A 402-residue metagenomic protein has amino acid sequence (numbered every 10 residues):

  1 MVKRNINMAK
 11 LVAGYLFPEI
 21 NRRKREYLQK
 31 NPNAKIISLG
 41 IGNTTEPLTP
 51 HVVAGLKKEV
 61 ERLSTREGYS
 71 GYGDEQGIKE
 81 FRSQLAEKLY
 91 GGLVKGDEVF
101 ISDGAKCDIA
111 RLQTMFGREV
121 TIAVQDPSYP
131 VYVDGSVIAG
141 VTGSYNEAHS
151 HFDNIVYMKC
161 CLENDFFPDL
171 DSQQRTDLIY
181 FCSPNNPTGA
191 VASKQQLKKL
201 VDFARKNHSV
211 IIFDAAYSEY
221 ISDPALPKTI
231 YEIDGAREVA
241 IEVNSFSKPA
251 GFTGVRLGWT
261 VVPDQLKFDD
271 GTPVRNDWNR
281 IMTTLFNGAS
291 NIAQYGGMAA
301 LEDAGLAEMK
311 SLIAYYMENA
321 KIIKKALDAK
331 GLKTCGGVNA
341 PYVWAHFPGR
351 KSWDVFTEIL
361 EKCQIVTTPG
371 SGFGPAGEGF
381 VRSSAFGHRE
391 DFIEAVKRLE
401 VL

Functional and structural regions predicted by a protein language model:
V2-G104, R111, A300-D303, K321: N-terminal small-domain helix-loop-helix segment of the aminotransferase-like
N31, A139, K206-N207, K330 (+1 more regions): Helix C-cap/helix->beta junction micro-motif
P47, Y316-M317, K330-K362: Conserved PLP-binding catalytic core of the aspartate aminotransferase-like
R66-A204, S218-I233: Conserved core of the PLP fold type I
L93-V94, E358-T367, G372-L402: PLP-dependent enzyme catalytic core of the Aspartate aminotransferase-like
V120, K206-V210, R237-E238: A short helix->loop->beta-strand "cap" motif at the edges of active sites that frequently abuts
S144, A148, E232-A314, K321 (+2 more regions): Conserved core segment of the aminotransferase class I/II
Q294, M298, I313-K324, T334-H346 (+1 more regions): Conserved glycine-rich beta-strand-loop-beta hairpin in the small C-terminal domain of fold type I
